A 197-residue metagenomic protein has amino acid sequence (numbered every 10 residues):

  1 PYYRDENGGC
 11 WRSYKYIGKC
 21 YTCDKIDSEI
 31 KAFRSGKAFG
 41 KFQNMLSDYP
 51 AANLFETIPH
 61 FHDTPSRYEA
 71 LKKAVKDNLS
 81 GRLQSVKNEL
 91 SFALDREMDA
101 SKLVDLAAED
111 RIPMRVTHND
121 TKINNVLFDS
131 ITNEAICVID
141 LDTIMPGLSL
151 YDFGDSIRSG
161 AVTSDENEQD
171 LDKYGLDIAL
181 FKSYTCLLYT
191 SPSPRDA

Functional and structural regions predicted by a protein language model:
P1-P50: ATP-binding pocket architecture of kinase catalytic cores
S13, A38, R67, R96 (+2 more regions): Amphipathic, well-ordered alpha-helical segments in soluble domains
C20-K25, V138, D165-N167: Short small-residue beta-strand/loop micro-motif enriched in glycine and branched aliphatics
Y21-S35, D48-H118, D129-E134: ATP-dependent phospho-/nucleotidyl transfer catalytic cores
T121: Hydrophobic HxD+1 residue recognition
N125-D152, S159: Catalytic activation segment of kinase domains across protein kinase-like and atypical kinase folds
P146, L150-L188: Active-site activation/catalytic loop segments of kinase-like enzymes and analogous catalytic loops in related
Y189-A197: Single conserved hydrophobic/aromatic residue that forms the stacking wall/gate of nucleotide- or nucleobase-binding
